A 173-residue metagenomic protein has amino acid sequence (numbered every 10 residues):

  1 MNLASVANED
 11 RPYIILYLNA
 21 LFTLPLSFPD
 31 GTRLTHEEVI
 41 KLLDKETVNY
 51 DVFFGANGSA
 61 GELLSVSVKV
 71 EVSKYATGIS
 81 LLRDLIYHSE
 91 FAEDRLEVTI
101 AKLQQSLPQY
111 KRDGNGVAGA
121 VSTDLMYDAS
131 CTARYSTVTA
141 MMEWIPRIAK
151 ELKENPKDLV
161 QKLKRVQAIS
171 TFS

Functional and structural regions predicted by a protein language model:
M1-R165: M16 family metallopeptidases and their MPP-like homologs
V166-S173: Long, internal scaffold/assembly segments composed of regular secondary structure
